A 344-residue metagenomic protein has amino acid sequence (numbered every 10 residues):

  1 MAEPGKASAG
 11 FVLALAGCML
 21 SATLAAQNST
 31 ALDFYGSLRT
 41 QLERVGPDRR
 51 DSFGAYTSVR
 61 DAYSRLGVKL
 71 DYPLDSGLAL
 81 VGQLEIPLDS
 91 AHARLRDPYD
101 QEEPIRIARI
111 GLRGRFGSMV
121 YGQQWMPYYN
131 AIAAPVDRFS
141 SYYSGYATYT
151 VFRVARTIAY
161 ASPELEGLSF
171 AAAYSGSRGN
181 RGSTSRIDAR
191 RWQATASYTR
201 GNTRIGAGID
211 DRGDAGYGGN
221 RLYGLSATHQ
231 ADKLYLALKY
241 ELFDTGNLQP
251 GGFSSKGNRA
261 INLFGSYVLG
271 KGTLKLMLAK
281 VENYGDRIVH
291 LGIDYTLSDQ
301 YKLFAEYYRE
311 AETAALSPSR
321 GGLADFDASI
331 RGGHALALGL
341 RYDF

Functional and structural regions predicted by a protein language model:
N28-R44, G54-S177, S197-G201: Outer membrane beta-barrel
Y35-E43, Q83-E85, G122-Q124, A171-S175 (+7 more regions): Transmembrane beta-strands of outer-membrane beta-barrel proteins
P47-S52, R94-P98, G179-R190, R212-N220 (+3 more regions): Solvent-exposed loop segments that connect transmembrane elements
G54-S64, E103-R106, F152-R156, D188-W192 (+4 more regions): Residues that define the transmembrane beta-barrel architecture of outer-membrane proteins
L66-V68, A108-I110, I158, F170 (+7 more regions): Membrane-embedded beta-strands of outer-membrane beta-barrel proteins, especially the hydrophobic/small aromatic
L74-L80, F116-V120, G167-F170, N202-A207 (+4 more regions): Repeated loop/turn-to-beta-strand initiation elements of outer-membrane beta-barrel proteins
L165, A328-F344: Outer-membrane beta-barrel "beta-signal"
R191-T296, Y308: Detector for outer-membrane/organellar transmembrane beta-barrel domains, recognizing the amphipathic beta-strand
